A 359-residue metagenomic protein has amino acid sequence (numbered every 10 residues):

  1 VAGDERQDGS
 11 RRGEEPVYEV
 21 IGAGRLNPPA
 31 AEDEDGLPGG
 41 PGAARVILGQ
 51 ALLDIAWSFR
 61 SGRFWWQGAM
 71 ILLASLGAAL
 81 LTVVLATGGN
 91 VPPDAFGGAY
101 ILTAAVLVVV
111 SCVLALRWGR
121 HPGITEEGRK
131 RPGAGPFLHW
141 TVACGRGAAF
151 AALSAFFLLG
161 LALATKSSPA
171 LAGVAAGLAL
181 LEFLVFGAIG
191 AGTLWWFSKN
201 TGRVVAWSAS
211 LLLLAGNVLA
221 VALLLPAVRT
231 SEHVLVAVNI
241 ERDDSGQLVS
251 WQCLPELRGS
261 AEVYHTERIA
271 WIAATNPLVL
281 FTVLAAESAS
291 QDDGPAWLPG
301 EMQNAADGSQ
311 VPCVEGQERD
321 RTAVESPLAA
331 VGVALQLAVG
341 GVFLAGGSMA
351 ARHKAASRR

Functional and structural regions predicted by a protein language model:
A2-L48, L52, A206-R359: Transmembrane alpha-helical segments and their membrane-interface loop/helix boundaries that make up the transmembrane
I55-L73: Membrane-interface helix starts
Q67-M70, F96-E126: Long, hydrophobic alpha-helical segments
A74-A79, A155-F157, S210-A220: Aromatic-anchored segments of alpha-helical transmembrane domains
A79-L80, G145-A206, R229-T230: Secretory targeting signals
G97-A105, V174-F183, A329-L337: Alpha-helical transmembrane segments of polytopic membrane proteins
C112-A115, I189, F343-G347: Hydrophobic/aromatic residues in alpha-helical transmembrane segments
C112-L153: Helix-loop-helix units of permease transmembrane domains in multi-pass membrane transporters, especially ABC
